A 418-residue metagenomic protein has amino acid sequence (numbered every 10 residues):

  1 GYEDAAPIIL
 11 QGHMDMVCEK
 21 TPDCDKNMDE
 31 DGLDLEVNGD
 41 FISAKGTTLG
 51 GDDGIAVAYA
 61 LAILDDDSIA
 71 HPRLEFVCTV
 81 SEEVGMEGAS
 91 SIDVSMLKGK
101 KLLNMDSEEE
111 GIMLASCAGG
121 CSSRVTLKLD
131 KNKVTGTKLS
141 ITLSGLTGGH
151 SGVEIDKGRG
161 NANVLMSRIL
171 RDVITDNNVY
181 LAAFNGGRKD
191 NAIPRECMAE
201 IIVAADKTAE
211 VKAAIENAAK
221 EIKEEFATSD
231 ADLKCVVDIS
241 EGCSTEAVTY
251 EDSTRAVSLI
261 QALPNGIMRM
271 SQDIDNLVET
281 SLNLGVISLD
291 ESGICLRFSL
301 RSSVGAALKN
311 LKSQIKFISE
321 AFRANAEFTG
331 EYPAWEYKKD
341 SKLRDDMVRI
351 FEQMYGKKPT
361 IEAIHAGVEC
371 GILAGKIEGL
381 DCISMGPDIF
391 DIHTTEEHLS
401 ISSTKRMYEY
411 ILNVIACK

Functional and structural regions predicted by a protein language model:
D4-V84, A89-S91, M96-K100, S122 (+5 more regions): Active-site metal-coordination/substrate-binding segment of hydrolases, especially metallo-dependent peptidases
L33-T47, T147-G149, E352-K357, D388-H393: Glycine/charged-rich beta-loop-alpha catalytic/anionic-binding loops adjacent to active sites
H71-A162, L170, I174: Fold-level recognition of mixed alpha/beta catalytic cores in primary-metabolism enzymes, strongest
S95, R159-D176, V203-T208, T254-Q261 (+4 more regions): His/Asp/Glu-rich mid-to-C-terminal helical/loop segments that flank catalytic regions of hydrolases
N132-G136, I155-N185, A192, A205-S281: Acidic-enriched catalytic cores of C-N bond-cleaving enzymes acting on peptides and small amides
E154, N161-V164, R168-F184, Y337-L380: Active-site-adjacent substrate-binding region of metalloamidase/peptidase-like peptide-processing proteins
M198-E200, K234-A247, G285-I287, C295-G305 (+1 more regions): A short beta-alpha structural unit
Q272, E279-S292, S299, K358-N413: Zn-dependent metallopeptidase/amidohydrolase metal-coordination segment
